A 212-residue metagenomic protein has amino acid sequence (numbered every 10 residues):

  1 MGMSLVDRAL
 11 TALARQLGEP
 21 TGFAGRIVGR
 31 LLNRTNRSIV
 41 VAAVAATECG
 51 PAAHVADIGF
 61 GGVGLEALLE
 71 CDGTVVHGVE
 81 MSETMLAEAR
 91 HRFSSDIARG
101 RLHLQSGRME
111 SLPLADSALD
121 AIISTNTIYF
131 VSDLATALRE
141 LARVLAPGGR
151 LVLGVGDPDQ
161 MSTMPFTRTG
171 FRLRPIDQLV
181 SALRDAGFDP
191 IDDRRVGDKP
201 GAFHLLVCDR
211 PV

Functional and structural regions predicted by a protein language model:
M1-A24, R37: N-terminal, positively charged/glycine-rich alpha-helical extensions of SAM-dependent methyltransferases
N33-A53: Conserved alpha-helix/loop element of class I SAM-dependent methyltransferases that forms part of the SAM/SAH-binding
H54-S111: Class I SAM-dependent methyltransferase SAM/SAH-binding core
E110-I122: A short acidic, Gly/Pro-enriched loop at the edge of an enzyme's catalytic core that lines a small-molecule cofactor
D120-L134: A short SAM/SAH-binding and catalytic strip from SAM-dependent methyltransferases
A135-P147: A short glycine-rich, Lys/Arg-flanked "PGG" loop and its adjoining helix->strand segment in the class I
R150-V180: Conserved class I S-adenosyl-L-methionine
A186, R195-V212: Core SAM-dependent methyltransferase catalytic element
